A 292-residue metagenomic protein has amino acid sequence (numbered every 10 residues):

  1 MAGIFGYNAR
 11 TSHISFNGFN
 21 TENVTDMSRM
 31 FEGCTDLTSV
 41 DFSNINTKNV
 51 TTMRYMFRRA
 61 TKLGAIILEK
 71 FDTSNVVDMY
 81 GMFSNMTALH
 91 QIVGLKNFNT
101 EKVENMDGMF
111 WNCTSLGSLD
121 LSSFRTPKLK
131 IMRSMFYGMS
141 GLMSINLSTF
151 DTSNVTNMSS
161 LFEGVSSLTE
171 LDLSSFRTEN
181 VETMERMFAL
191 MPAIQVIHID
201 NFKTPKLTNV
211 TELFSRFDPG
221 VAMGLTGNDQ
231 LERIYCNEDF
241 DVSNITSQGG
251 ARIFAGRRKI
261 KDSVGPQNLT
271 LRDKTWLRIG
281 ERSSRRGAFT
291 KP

Functional and structural regions predicted by a protein language model:
M1-A9: Parallel beta-helix/beta-solenoid
A2, S28-R29, R54-Y55, V77-G81 (+6 more regions): Register-specific detector for alpha-helical tandem repeat solenoids, activating on a conserved position within each
F5-G6, E32, F57-R58, F83-S84 (+6 more regions): Ankyrin-repeat helical core positions
A9-T25, T35-T51, T61-V77, T87-E104 (+6 more regions): Structural signature of tandem-repeat unit edges
I253-P292: Extracellular/surface-exposed low-complexity segments
